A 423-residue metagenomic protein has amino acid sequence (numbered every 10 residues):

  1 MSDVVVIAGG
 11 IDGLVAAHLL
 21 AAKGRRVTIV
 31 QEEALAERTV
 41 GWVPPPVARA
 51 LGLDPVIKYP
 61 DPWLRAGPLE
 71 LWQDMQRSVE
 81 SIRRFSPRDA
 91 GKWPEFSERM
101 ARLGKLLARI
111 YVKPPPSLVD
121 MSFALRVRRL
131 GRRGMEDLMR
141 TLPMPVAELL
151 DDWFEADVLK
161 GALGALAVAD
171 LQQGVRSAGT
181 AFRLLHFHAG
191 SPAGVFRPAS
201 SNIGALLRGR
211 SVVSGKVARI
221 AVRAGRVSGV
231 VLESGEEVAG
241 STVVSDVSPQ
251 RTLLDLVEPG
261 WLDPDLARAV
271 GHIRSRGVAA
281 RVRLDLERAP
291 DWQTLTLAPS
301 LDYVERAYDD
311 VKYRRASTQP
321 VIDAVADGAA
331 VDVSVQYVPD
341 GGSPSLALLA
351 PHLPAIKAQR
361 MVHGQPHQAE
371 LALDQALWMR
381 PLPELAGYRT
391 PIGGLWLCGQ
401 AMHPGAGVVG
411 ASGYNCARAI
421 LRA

Functional and structural regions predicted by a protein language model:
M1-V4, A22-G24, A376-W378, P383 (+1 more regions): Extreme N-terminal leader/targeting segments of oxidoreductases
S2-V112: N-terminal glycine-rich phosphate/pyrophosphate-binding loop and immediately adjacent elements
V40, Q400-R422: A conserved FAD-binding loop/helix module that cradles the flavin
E95-S122, T318-M379: Helix-rich C-terminal "cap"/substrate-channel and partner-interaction subdomain that packs against the flavin-binding
A101-S214, P366-A369, L373-A376: Active-site/ligand-binding neighborhood in enzyme catalytic cores
A156, K160-Q172, R306-Y308, A316-V321 (+1 more regions): A glycine-rich dinucleotide-binding beta-alpha-beta segment and adjacent secondary-structure elements that constitute
A193-R197, K216-G328: Mid-domain catalytic core of redox enzymes that form a hydrophobic substrate pocket/lid adjacent to a catalytic redox
V244, L284, V333, L349 (+3 more regions): Hydrophobic, well-ordered secondary-structure elements that form the walls of internal hydrophobic environments
